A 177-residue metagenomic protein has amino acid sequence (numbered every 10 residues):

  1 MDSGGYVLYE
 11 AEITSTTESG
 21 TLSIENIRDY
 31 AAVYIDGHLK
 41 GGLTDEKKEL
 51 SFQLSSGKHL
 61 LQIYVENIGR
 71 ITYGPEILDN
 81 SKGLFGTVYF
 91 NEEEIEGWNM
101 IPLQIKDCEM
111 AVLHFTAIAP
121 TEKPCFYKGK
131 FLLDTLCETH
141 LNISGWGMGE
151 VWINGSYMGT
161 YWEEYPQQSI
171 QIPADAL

Functional and structural regions predicted by a protein language model:
M1-G97, C108-L113: Carbohydrate-binding surfaces of carbohydrate-active enzymes
M1-Y6, K40-D45, A117-F126, T160-Y165: Extracellular beta-rich ligand/substrate-recognition surface
S3-T14, T121-D134, Q168-I170: Short beta-strands within extracellular/lumenal beta-sheet-rich domains
S19-Y34, L61, F131-N154, Y161-W162: Aromatic-lined ligand-binding clefts that engage carbohydrates, nucleic acids, or primary amines
D45-K48, I101-Q104, E164-Q167: A short, sequence-level motif marking secondary-structure junctions
K48-L54, Q168-D175: Exposed aromatic-hydrophobic patches
E66-I68, G74-E76, N91, G147-E164 (+1 more regions): C-terminal functional regions that serve as terminal interaction/effector modules
F90-D134: Compositionally biased low-complexity segments at domain edges in trafficked proteins and select soluble regulators
